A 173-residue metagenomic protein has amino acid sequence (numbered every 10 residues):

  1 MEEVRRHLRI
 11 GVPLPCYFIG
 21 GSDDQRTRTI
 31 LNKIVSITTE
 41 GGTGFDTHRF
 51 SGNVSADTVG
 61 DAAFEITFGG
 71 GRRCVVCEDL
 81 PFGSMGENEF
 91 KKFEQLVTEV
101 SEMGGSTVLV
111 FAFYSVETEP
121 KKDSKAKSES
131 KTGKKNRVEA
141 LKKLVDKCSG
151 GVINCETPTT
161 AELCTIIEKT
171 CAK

Functional and structural regions predicted by a protein language model:
M1-K173: Conserved beta/loop motifs at nucleotide-recognition and modification sites
